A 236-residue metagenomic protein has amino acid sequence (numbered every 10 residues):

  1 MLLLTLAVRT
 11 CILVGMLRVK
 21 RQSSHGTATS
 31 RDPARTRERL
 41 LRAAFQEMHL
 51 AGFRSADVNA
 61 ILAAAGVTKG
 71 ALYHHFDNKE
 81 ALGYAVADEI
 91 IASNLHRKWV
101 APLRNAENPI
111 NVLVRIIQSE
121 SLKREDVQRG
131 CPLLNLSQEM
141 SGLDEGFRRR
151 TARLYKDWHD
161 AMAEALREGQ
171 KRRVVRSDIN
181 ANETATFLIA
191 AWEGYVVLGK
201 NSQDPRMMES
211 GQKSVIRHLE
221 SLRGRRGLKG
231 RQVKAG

Functional and structural regions predicted by a protein language model:
M1-R35, R225-G236: N-terminal intrinsically disordered/low-complexity leader segments
A7, L13-V14, L143-E145, K156-T184 (+1 more regions): Hydrophobic alpha-helical bundle segments that form small-molecule/ligand-binding pockets
L17, R39, A43, E47-A81 (+1 more regions): Helix-turn-helix
A85, W99-R129, A181-L188, K229: Hydrophobic alpha-helical connector segments
D88-N94: Short, basic, alpha-helical segments at the C-terminal edge of helix-turn-helix-like DNA-binding modules
V112, E125-R149: Amphipathic alpha-helical segments used for helix-helix packing
K123, E168, L188-R206, H218-L228: Amphipathic C-terminal alpha-helical segment
